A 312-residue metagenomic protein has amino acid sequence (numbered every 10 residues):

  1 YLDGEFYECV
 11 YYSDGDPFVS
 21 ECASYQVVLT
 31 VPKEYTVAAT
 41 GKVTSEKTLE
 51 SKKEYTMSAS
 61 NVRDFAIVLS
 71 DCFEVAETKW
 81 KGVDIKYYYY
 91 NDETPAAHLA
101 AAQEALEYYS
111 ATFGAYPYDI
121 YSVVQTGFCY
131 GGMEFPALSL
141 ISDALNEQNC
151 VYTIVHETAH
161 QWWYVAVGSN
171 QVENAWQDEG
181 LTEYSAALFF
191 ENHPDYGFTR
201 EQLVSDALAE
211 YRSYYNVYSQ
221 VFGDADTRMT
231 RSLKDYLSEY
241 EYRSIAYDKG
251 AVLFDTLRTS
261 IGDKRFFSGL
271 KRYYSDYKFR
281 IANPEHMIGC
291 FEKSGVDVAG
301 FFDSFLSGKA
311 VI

Functional and structural regions predicted by a protein language model:
Y1-V68: Extended, low-hydrophobicity, Ser/Thr/Pro/Gly-biased non-transmembrane segments
E5-S13, V167-G168, L233-Y240, A251-F254 (+1 more regions): Flexible glycine/proline-enriched surface loops and loop-helix/loop-strand junctions
V27, T56, E74-N174, S185: Juxtacatalytic substrate-recognition/specificity segment
V83-K86, A115-Y121, A159, D195-Y196 (+2 more regions): Loop/turn elements at helix/coil->beta-strand transitions in domains of secreted/extracellular proteins
Y89-A97, Q171-V172, E239-R243, T256 (+1 more regions): Second-shell loop/turn segments in exported
A115-V124, N170-E173, Y196-L203, S268-G269 (+1 more regions): Surface-exposed patches in mature extracellular/periplasmic domains of secreted proteins
E179, E183-V252, S260, Y277 (+1 more regions): Acidic/His/Gly-enriched intrinsically disordered linker/tail segments that often contain short helix/coil "MoRF-like"
G197, R243-I312: Amphipathic alpha-helical substructures
